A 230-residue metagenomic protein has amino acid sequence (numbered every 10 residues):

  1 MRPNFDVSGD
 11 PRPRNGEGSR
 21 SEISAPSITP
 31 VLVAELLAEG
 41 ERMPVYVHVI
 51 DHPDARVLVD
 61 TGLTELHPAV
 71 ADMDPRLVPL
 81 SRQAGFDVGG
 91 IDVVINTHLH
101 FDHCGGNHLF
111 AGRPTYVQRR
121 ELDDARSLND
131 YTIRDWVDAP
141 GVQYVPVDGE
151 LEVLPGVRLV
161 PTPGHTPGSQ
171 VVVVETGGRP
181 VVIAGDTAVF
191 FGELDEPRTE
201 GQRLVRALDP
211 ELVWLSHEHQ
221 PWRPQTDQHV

Functional and structural regions predicted by a protein language model:
M1-L58, L63-H67, G201-L212, P221-V230: Zn-dependent metallo-beta-lactamase
N15-G18, P75-D92, V117-P161, P197-L212: Metallo-beta-lactamase
S24, F110-A111, P140, D209: Short, structured coil segments at secondary-structure junctions
A38-G40, A55-V93: Pre-active-site segment of Zn-dependent metallo-hydrolases
T64, L151, R158-P161, P167-V230: Metallo-beta-lactamase
I91-D102: Metallo-beta-lactamase
G105-A111, P224-Q228: Metal-dependent catalytic neighborhoods of phosphoester/phosphodiester hydrolases
P114-R119, V182-G185: Short hydrophobic/aromatic-enriched beta-strand-loop microsegments
